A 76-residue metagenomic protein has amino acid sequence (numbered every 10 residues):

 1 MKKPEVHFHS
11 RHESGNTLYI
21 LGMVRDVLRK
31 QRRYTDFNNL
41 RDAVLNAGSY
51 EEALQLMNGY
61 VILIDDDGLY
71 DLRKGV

Functional and structural regions predicted by a protein language model:
M1-V76: Long, contiguous binding/interaction regions
